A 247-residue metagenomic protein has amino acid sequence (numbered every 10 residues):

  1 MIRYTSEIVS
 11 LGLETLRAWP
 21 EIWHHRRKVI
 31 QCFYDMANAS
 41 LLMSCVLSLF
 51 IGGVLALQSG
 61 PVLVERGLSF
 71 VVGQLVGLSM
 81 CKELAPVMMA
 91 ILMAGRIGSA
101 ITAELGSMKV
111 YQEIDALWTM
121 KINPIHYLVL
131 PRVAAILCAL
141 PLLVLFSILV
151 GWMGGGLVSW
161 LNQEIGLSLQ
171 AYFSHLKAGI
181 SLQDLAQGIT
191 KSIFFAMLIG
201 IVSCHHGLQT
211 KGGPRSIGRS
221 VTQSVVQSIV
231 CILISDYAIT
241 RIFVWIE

Functional and structural regions predicted by a protein language model:
M1-R27, H206-G207, K211: Short, membrane-interfacial amphipathic segments enriched in basic
W19-N38, G179: Cytosolic juxtamembrane amphipathic/interface segments immediately preceding and feeding into a transmembrane helix
M36-M88, L92: Active-site cofactor/substrate anionic-group-binding motifs, chiefly glycine- and Lys/Arg-rich phosphate-binding loops
A37, L41, C45, L84 (+5 more regions): Selective transmembrane-helix segments that form parts of the transport pathway or gating/packing helices in multipass
L47-F50, V54, A90, L130-S159 (+3 more regions): Hydrophobic alpha-helical transmembrane segments that constitute the membrane-spanning cores of multi-pass membrane
Q58-C81, V150-I193, I201-V221, I242-E247: Membrane-interfacial helix-loop-helix connectors in multipass membrane proteins
V72-D115, V202: Hydrophobic alpha-helical transmembrane segments of multi-pass membrane transport proteins
L105-L130, P214-I217: Short cytoplasmic-facing helical segments at TM-TM junctions of multi-pass membrane proteins
